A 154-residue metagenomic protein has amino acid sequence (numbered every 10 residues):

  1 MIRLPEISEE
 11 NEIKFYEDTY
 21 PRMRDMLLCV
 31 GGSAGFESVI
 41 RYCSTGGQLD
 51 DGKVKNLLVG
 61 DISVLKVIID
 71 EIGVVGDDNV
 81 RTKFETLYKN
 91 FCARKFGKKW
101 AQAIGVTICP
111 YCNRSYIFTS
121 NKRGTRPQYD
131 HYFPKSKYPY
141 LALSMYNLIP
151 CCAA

Functional and structural regions predicted by a protein language model:
M1-G97: N-terminal accessory alpha/beta regions
K95-G105, P139-S144: Short, flexible, mixed-charge glycine/proline-rich loop motifs that serve as phosphate/nucleic-acid-contacting
K99-R126, C152: Short cysteine-rich loop/turn motifs with clustered Cys
R114-N147: Histidine-centered nuclease catalytic patch
N147-A154: Domain-exit/linker segments immediately C-terminal to small folded modules
